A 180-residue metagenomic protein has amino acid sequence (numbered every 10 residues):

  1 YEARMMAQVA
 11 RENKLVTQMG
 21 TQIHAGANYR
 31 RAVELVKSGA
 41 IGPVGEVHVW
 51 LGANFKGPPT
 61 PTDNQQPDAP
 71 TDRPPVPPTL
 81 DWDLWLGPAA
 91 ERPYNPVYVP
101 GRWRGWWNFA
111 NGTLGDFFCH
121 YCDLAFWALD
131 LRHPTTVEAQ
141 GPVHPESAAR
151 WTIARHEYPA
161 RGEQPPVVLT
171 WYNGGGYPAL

Functional and structural regions predicted by a protein language model:
Y1-A3, Q22-A27, W50-A53: Short, solvent-exposed turn/loop segments enriched in Gly/Ser/Thr/Pro and often Arg
Y1-L15, M19, R31-E34: Rossmann-fold NAD(P)-binding glycine/threonine-rich loop
E12, Q18, A25, P67-D68: A general, composition-driven signal for non-globular sequence regions
Q18-A25, V36, V47-V49, P58-T60: Alpha/beta-hydrolase
R31, P43, H48-L180: Contiguous beta-strand/loop segments that form the cofactor/metal-binding neighborhood of enzyme cores
G39: Conserved G/P- and acidic residue-centered "switch" motifs that form tight phosphate/ATP-binding loops in soluble
